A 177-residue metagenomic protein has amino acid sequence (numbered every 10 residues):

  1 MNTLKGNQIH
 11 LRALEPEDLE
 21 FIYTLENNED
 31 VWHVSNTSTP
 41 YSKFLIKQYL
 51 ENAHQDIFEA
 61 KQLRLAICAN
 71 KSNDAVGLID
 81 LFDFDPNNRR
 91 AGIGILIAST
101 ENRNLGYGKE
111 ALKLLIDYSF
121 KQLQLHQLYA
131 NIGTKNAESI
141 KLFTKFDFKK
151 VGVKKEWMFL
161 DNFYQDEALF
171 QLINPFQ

Functional and structural regions predicted by a protein language model:
M1-H10, L14-L19, R64, N70-Q177: Acyl-donor (CoA/ACP) binding surface of acyl/acetyltransferases
E15-S35: Short amphipathic alpha-helix that is part of the acyltransferase structural core
Y23, K47, E51-Q55, D117-F120 (+1 more regions): Solvent-exposed, non-membrane alpha-helical residues enriched in polar/charged side chains
D30-N52: Conserved GNAT-fold acetyl-CoA-binding loop/helix
H33-S35, Q62, E167: Short, hydrophobic secondary-structure boundary micro-motifs
A53-A66: A short helix-loop-beta-strand connector motif used in the catalytic cores of GNAT acetyltransferases and, in some
